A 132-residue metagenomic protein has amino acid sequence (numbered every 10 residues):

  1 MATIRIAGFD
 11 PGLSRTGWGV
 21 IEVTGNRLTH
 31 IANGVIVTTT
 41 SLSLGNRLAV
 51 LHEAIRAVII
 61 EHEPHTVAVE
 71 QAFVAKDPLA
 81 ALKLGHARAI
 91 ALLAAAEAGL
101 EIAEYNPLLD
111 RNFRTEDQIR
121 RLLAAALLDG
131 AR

Functional and structural regions predicted by a protein language model:
M1-R132: Phosphate- and other anionic-substrate recognition elements at nucleic-acid/protein interfaces
